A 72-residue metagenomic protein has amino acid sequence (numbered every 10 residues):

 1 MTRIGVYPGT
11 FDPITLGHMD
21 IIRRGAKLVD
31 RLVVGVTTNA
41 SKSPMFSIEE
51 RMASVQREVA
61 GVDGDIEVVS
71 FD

Functional and structural regions predicted by a protein language model:
M1-D72: Nucleotidyltransferase catalytic core that binds NTPs
